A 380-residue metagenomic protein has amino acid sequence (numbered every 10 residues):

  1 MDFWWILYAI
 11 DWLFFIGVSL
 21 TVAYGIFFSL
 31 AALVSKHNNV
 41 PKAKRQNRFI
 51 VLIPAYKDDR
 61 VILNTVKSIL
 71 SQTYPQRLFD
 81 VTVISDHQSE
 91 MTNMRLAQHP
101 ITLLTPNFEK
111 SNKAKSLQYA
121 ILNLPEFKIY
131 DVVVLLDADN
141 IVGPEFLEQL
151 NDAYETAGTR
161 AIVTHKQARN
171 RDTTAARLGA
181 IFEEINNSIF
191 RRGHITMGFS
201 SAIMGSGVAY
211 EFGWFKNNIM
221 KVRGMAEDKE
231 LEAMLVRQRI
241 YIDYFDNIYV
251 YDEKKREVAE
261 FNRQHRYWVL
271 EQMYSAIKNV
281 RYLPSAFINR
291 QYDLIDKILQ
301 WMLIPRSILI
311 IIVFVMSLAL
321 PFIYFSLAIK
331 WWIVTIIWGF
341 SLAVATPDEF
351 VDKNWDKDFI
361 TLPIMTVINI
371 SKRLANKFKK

Functional and structural regions predicted by a protein language model:
M1-K67: N-proximal low-complexity "stem/linker" segments adjacent to membrane-targeting elements
L30-V34, P41-A43, Q300-K379: Membrane-embedded multi-pass helical conduit in multi-pass membrane proteins, especially envelope-biosynthetic
R48-I50, D80, E230: Cell-envelope/extracellular polymer assembly enzymes that use nucleotide-activated donors
K67-L78: Short, acidic, metal-binding catalytic loop of nucleotide-sugar glycosyltransferases
T82-N93, N107-K110, I141: A conserved acidic beta->alpha catalytic loop
T105, K110-A120, L124-E126, P144-E145 (+4 more regions): Long helical/loop segments within the catalytic core of UDP-sugar-dependent glycosyltransferases, especially the large
F127-I141: Short beta-strand-to-loop acidic/aromatic patch adjacent to the donor-nucleotide binding site
M225-L231: Acidic donor-binding loop at a coil-to-helix junction in glycosyltransferase catalytic cores that engages
